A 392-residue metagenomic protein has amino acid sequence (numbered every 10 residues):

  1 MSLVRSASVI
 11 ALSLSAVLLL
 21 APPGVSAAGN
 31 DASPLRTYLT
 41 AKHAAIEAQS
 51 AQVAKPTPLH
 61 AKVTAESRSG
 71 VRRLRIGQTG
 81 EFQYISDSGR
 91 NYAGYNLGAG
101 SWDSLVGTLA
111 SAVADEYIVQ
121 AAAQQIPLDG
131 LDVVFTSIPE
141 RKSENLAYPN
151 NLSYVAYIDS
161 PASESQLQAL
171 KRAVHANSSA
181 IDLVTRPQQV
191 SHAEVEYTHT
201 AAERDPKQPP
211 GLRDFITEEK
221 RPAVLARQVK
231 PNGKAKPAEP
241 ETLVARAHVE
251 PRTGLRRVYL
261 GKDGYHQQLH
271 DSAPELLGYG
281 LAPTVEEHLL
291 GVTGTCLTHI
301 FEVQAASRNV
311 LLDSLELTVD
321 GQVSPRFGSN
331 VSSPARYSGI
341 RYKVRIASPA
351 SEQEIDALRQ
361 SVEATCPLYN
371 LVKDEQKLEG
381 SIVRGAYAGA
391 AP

Functional and structural regions predicted by a protein language model:
M1-A11: Bacterial N-terminal signal peptides that target proteins for export
M1-S2, L19, P23-S26: Universal eukaryotic N-terminal targeting presequences
V9-A21: Bacterial N-terminal signal peptides
V25-G107, I118-G291, E302-P392: Extended beta-strand/beta-hairpin segments
T108-V113, T293-L297: Alpha-helical metal-binding/catalytic segments enriched in His/Glu/Asp
